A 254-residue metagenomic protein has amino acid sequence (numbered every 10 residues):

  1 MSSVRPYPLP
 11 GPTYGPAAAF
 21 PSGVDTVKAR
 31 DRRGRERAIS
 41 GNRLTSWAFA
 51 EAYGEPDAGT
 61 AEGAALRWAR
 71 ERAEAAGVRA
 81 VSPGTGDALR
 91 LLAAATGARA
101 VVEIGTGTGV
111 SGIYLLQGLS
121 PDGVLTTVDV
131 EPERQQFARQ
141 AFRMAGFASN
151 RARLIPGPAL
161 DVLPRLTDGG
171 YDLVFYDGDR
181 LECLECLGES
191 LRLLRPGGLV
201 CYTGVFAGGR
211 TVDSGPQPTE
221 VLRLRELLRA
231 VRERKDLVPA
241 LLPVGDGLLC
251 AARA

Functional and structural regions predicted by a protein language model:
M1-L173, R180-C201, V205-A254: A short alpha-helical cap/connector motif
